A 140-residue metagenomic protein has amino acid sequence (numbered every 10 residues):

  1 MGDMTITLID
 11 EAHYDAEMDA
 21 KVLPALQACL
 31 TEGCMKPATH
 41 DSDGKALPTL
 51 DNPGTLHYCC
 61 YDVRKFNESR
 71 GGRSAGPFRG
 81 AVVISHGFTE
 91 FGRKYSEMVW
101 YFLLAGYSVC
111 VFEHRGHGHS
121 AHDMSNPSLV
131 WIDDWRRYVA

Functional and structural regions predicted by a protein language model:
M1-L50, L56-S74: An N-terminal hydrophobic leader/cap segment in hydrolases
L8-I9, S125-I132: Short acidic, glycine/Ser/Thr-rich loop/turn "cap" segments at secondary-structure junctions
E32, K36, L103-G106, P127-S128: Localized chelating/binding microdomains that coordinate divalent metal ions or stabilize phosphate-bearing
L50-G54, R73-A81, W131-D133: Glycine-rich, flexible loop segments associated with nucleotide phosphate handling
R79-E90: Active-site glycine-rich loops that stabilize anionic/oxyanionic intermediates across multiple enzyme folds
S85, V109, D134: Active-site-proximal cofactor/substrate-binding loop regions of enzyme domains
G92, E97-S125: Conserved alpha/beta-hydrolase
V130-A140: Alpha/beta-hydrolase active-site loop
